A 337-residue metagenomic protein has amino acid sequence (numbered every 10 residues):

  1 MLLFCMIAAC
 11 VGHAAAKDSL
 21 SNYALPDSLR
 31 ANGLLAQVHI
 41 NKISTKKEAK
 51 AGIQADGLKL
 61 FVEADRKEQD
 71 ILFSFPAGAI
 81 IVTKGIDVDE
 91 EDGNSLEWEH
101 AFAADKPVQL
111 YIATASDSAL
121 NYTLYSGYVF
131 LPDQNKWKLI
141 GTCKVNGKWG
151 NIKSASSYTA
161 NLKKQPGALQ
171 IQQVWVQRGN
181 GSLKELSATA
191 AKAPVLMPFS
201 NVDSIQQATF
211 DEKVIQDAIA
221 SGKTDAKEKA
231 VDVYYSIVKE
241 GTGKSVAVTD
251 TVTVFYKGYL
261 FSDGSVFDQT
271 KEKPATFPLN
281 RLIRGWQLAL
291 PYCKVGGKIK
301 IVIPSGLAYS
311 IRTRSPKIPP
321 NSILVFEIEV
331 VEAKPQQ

Functional and structural regions predicted by a protein language model:
M1-K17: Bacterial Sec-dependent N-terminal signal peptides
A15-K84: Secretory/extracellular carbohydrate-interaction modules and structurally similar beta-sandwich "look-alikes"
K17-G33, H39-K46, K164-D217: Activation corresponds to long, low-complexity, non-globular regions
N22-P26, L96-F102, Q173, D225 (+2 more regions): Beta-strand-rich interaction surfaces with strong enrichment in secreted/lumenal proteins
I86-Q109, G296: Short, aromatic/His-centered strand-loop micro-motif at the edge of beta-sheets
F102-L139: Carbohydrate-binding surfaces in secreted/extracellular proteins
L139-A168: Flexible glycan-contacting loops in extracellular carbohydrate-active proteins
P198-Q337: Cross-family detector of peptidyl-prolyl cis-trans isomerase
